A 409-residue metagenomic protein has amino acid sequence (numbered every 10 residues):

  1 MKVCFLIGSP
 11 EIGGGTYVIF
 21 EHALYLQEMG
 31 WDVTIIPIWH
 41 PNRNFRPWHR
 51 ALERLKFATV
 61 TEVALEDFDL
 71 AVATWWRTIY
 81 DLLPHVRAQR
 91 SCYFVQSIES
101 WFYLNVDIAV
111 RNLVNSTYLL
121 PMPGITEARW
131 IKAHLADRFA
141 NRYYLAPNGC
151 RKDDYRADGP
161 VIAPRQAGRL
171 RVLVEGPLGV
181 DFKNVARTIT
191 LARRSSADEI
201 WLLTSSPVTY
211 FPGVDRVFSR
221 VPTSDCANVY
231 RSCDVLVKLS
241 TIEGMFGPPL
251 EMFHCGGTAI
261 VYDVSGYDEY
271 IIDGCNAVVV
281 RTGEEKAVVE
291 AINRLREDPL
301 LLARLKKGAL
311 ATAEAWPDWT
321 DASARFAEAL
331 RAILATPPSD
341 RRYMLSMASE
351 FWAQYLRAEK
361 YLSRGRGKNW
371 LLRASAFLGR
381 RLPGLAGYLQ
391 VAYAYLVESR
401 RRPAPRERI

Functional and structural regions predicted by a protein language model:
T61-V63, V106-T126: Membrane-proximal helix-turn-helix segments that form the acceptor-binding/catalytic region of lipid-linked
L119-A157: Donor nucleotide-sugar binding/catalytic pocket of nucleotide-sugar-dependent glycosyltransferases
D137-R138, C150-G213: Conserved catalytic-core segment of nucleotide-activated headgroup transferases in glycan assembly
T241-I242: Aromatic "clamp/platform" in nucleotide-sugar-dependent glycosyltransferases that forms part of the donor/acceptor
T258-V261: Short hydrophobic beta-strand element within catalytic cores of glycosyltransferases and related nucleotide-activated
V264-G274, V278-V279, E290: Short acidic/histidine- and often glycine-rich active-site loop of Leloir-type glycosyltransferases that engages
D273-G274, V278-E285, R294-P299: Conserved acidic donor-binding segment of nucleotide-sugar-dependent glycosyltransferases
L300-R357: A charged, aromatic-enriched C-terminal amphipathic alpha-helix characteristic of glycosyltransferases across folds
